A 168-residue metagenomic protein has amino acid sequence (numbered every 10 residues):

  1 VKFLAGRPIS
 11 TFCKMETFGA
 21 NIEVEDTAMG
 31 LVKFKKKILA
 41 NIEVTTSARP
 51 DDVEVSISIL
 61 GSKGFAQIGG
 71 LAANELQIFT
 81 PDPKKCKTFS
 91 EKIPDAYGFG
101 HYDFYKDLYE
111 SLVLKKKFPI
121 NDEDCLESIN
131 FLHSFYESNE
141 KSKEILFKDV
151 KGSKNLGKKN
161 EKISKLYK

Functional and structural regions predicted by a protein language model:
K2-E75, Y102-F118, H133-F135, K148-K168: Contiguous beta-strand/loop segments that form the cofactor/metal-binding neighborhood of enzyme cores
M15, S90-F99: A short glycine-threonine-serine/GTX helix/turn-capping micro-motif
D52-E54, D82-T88, K92-P94: Active-site lid/adjacent beta-loop-alpha segment flanking the redox-cofactor pocket in flavoenzymes
F89, E110-S128: Glycine- and charged-residue-rich phosphate/anionic-cofactor binding loop of Rossmann-like
L114-K115, K141-K143: Short loop/turn hinge sites at secondary-structure boundaries
D122-D124, K143-K151: Short, flexible loop/turn segments with low-complexity composition
F131-K141: Short arginine-rich
